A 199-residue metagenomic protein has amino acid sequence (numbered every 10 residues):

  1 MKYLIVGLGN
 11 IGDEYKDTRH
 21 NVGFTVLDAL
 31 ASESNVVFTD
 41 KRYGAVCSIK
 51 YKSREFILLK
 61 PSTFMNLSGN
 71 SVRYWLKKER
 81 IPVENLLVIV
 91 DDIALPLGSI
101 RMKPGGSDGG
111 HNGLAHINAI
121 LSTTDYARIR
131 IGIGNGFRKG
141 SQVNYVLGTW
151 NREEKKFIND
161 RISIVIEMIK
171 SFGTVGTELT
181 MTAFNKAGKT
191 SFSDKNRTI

Functional and structural regions predicted by a protein language model:
M1-G105, A115-I129, G136-S141, K156-I199: Nucleotide and nucleotide-moiety/phosphate-recognizing core
G110-G113: Hydrophobic alpha-helical segments within soluble ligand-binding/sensing domains
R152-E153: A hydrophobic, small-residue-rich beta->alpha segment in the mid-to-C-terminal subdomain of diverse proteins
